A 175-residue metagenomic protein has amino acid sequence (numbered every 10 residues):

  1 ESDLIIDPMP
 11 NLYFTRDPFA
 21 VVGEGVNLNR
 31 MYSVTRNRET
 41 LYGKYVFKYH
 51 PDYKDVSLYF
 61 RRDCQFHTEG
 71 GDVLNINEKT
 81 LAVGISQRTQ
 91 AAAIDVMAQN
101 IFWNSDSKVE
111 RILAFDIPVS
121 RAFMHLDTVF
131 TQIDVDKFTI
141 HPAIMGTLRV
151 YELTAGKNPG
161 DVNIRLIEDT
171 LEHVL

Functional and structural regions predicted by a protein language model:
E1-L175: The feature marks the mature, well-folded catalytic cores of soluble enzymes
